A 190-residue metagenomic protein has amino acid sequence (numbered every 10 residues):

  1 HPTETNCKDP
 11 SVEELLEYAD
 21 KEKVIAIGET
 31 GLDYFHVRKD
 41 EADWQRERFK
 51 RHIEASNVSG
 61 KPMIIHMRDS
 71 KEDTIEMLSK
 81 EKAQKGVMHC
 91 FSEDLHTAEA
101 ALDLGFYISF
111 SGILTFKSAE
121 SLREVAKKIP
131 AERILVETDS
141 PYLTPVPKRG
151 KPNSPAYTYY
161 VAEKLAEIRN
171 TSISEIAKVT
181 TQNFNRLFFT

Functional and structural regions predicted by a protein language model:
H1-T190: Mid-domain alpha/beta scaffold segments of enzyme catalytic cores
